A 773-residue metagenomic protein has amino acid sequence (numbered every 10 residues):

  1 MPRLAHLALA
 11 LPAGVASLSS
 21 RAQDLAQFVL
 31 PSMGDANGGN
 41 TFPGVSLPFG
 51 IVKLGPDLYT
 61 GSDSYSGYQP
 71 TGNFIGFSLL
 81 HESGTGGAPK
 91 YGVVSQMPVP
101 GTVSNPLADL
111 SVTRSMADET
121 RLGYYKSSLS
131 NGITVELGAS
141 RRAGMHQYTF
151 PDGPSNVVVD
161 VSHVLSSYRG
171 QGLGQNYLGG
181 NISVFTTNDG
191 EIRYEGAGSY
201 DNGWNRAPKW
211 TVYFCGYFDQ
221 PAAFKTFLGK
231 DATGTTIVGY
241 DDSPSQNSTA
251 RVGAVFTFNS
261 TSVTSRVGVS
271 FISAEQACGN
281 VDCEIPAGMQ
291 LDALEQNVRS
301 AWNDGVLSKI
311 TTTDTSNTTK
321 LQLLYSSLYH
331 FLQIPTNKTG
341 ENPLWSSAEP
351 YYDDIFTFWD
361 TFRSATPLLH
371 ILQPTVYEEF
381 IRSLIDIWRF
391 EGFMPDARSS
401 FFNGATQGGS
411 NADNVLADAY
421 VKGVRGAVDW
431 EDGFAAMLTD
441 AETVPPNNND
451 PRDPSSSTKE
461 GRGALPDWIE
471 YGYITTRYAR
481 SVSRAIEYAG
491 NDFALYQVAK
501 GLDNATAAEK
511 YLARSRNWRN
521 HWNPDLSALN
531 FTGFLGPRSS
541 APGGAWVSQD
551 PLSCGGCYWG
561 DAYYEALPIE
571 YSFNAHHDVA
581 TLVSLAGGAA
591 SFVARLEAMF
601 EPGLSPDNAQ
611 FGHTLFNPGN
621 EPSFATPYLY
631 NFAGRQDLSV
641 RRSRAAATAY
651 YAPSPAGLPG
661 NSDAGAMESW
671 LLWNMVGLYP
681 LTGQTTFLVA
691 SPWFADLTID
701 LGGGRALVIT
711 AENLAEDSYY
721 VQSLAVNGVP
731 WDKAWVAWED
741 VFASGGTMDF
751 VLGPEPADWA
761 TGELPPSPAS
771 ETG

Functional and structural regions predicted by a protein language model:
M1-A22: Fungal secretory targeting signals
L18-T366, H370-E378, R382-N414, Y420-I486 (+11 more regions): Accessory carbohydrate-recognition regions in carbohydrate-active enzymes
N491-D492: TPR repeat positional signature
S691-F694, E716-V721: Short coil-to-beta strand junction motifs in C2/discoidin
L707-A715: Short aromatic-glycine motifs in intrinsically disordered, low-complexity regions
